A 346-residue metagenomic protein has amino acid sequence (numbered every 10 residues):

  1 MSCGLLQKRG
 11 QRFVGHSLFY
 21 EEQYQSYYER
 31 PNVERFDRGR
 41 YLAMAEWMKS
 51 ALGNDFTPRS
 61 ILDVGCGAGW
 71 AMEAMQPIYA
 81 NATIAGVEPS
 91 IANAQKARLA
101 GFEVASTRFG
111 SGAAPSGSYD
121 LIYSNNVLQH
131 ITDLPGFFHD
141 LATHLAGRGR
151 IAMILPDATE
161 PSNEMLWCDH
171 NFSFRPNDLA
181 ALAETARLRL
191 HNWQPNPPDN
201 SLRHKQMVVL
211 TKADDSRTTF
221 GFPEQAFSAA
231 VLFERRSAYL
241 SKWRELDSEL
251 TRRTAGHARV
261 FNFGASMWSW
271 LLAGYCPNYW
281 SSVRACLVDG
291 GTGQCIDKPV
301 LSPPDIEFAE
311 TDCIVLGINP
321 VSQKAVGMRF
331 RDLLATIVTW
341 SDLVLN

Functional and structural regions predicted by a protein language model:
M1-G117, L121, N125, F138 (+3 more regions): Conserved N-terminal segment of class I S-adenosyl-L-methionine
N81-A82, A146-G149, L333-T336: A short helix->loop->beta-strand "cap" motif at the edges of active sites that frequently abuts
S90, D157, G290-G291: Residues in the short beta-alpha loop(s) of Rossmann-like NAD(P)-binding domains
N125-L128, G317: Residues lining the SAM
G136-R150: A short glycine-rich, Lys/Arg-flanked "PGG" loop and its adjoining helix->strand segment in the class I
A152-L182: Short, glycine-/aromatic-enriched active-site segment of Class I SAM-dependent methyltransferases
L188-D199: Conserved S-adenosyl-L-methionine
M207-N346: Hydrophobic, well-ordered beta-alpha structural blocks that scaffold small-molecule cofactor pockets
